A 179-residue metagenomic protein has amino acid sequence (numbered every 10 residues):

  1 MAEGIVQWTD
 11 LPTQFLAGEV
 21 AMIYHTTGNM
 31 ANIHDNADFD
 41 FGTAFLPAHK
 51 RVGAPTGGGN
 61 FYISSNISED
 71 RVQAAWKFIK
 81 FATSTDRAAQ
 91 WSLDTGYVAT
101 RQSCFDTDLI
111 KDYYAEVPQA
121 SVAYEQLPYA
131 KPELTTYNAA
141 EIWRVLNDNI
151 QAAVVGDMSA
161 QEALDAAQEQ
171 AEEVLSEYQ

Functional and structural regions predicted by a protein language model:
M1-N36, Q73, K77, A163: Extracytoplasmic ligand-binding clamshell segments of periplasmic binding protein
V6-T9, E69, Q73, T136-R144 (+1 more regions): Soluble non-cytosolic domains of exported or imported proteins
F15, A160-E172: Short, well-structured alpha-helical segments that form the helix of a local strand-helix-strand
H25-G28, H34-Y97, K131, M158: Extracytoplasmic/periplasmic substrate-recognition and gating elements
A44, L93-V145, A152, Y178: Long, aromatic- and glycine/proline-rich binding clefts that accommodate carbohydrate-like moieties
F61, N147-D148: Positions in alpha-helical segments
A153-D157: Secondary-structure edge/capping motif, primarily at the C-terminal ends of alpha-helices and the immediately following
E173-Q179: Generic C-terminal helix-cap and adjacent flexible tail
